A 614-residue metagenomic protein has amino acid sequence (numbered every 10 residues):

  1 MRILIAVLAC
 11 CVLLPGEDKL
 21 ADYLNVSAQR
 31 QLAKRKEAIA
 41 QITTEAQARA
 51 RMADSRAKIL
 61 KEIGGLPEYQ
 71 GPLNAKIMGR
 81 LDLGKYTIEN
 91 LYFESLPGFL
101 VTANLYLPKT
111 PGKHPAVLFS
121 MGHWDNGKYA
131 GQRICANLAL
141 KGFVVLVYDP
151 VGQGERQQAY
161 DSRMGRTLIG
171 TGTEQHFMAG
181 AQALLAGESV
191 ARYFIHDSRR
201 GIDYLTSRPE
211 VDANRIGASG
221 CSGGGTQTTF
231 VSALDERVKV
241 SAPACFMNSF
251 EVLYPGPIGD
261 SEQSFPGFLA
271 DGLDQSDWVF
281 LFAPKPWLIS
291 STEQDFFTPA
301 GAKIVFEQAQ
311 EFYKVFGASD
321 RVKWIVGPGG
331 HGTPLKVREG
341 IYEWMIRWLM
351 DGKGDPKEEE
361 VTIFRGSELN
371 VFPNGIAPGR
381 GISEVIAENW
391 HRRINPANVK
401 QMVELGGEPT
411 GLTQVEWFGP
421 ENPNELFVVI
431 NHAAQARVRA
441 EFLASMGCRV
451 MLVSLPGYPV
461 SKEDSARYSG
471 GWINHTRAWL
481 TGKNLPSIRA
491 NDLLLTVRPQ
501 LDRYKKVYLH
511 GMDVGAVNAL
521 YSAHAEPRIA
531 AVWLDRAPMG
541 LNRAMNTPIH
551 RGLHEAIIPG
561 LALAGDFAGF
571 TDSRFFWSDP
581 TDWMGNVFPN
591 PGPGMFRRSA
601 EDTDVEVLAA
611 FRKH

Functional and structural regions predicted by a protein language model:
I3-V12: Sec-dependent N-terminal signal peptides
G16-V101, A283, W287-E425, H432-R449 (+3 more regions): Alpha/beta-hydrolase-fold serine-hydrolase catalytic core, especially in secreted/extracellular enzymes
I88-L96, L100-A116, M121: Well-ordered mid-protein domain cores that form the structural environment of catalytic cofactors
Y106, Y148, S219-C221, T226 (+9 more regions): Generic beta-strand/beta-sheet core signal
G112-S207, M247-G259, S264, N424 (+2 more regions): Cap/lid segment of the alpha/beta-hydrolase catalytic domain
D125-R133, L168-G170, L185-Y193, A218-T229 (+7 more regions): Alpha-helix capping and helix-loop boundary segments enriched in small/acidic/polar residues
K141, Y193, R199-D271, R498-G569: Primarily recognizes the serine-hydrolase "nucleophile elbow" in alpha/beta-hydrolase and SGNH/GDSL folds
S219-G223, T228-E251, P257-G259, G267-W278 (+4 more regions): Catalytic-domain carbohydrate-binding cleft regions of carbohydrate-active enzymes
